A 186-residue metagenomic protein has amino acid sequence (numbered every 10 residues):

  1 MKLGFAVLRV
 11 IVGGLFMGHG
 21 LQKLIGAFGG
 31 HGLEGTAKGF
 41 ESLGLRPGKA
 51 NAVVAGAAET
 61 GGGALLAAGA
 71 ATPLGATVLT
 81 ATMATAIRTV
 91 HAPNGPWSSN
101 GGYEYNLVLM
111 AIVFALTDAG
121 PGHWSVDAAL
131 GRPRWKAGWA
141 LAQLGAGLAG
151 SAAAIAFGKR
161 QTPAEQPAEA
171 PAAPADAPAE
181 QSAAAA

Functional and structural regions predicted by a protein language model:
M1-A27, L74-A186: Extended, low-polarity transmembrane helix blocks
L3, L43-R46, A50, A70 (+2 more regions): Juxtamembrane loop-transmembrane helix junctions in multi-pass integral membrane proteins, especially the extracellular
L15, L21-A55: Solvent-exposed, well-ordered loop and adjacent helix/strand elements within mature globular domains that form
G39, G62-L66, M83: Generic beta-strand or strand-like secondary-structure segments
A50, V54-A57, G61, A71 (+3 more regions): Hydrophobic alpha-helical segments that drive targeting, anchoring, or assembly
A57-L66, V90-H91: Hydrophobic, membrane-inserted alpha-helices
G62-A68, I112-A115: Generic transmembrane alpha-helix motif of multi-pass integral membrane proteins
